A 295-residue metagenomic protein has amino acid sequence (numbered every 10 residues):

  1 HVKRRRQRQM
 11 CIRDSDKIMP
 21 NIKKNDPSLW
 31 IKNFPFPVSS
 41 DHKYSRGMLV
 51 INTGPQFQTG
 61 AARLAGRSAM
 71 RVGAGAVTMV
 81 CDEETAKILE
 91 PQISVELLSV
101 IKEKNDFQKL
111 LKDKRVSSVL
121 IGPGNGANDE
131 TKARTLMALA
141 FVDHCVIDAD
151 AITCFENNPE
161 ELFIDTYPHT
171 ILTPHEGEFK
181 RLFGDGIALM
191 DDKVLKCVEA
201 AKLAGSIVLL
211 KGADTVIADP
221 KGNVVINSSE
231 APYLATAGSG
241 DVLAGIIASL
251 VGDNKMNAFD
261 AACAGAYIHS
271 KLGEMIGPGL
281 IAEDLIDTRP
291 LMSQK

Functional and structural regions predicted by a protein language model:
H1-D14: Single conserved hydrophobic/aromatic residue that forms the stacking wall/gate of nucleotide- or nucleobase-binding
R13-K43: Positively charged, low-complexity intrinsically disordered leader regions
H42-L97: Substrate-binding N-lobe of the ribokinase-like
K104-R115, P159-I164: Short amphipathic alpha-helix with an adjacent loop that forms part of the alpha/beta core around
F155-V225: Conserved phosphate/ATP/ADP-binding segment of small-molecule kinases
R181, Y233-I268: Short, small-residue alpha-helix embedded
V198, I226-G238: Short pre-catalytic strand/loop immediately N-terminal to key active-site residues, enriched for Gly-Thr
S270-K295: Charged C-terminal helix
